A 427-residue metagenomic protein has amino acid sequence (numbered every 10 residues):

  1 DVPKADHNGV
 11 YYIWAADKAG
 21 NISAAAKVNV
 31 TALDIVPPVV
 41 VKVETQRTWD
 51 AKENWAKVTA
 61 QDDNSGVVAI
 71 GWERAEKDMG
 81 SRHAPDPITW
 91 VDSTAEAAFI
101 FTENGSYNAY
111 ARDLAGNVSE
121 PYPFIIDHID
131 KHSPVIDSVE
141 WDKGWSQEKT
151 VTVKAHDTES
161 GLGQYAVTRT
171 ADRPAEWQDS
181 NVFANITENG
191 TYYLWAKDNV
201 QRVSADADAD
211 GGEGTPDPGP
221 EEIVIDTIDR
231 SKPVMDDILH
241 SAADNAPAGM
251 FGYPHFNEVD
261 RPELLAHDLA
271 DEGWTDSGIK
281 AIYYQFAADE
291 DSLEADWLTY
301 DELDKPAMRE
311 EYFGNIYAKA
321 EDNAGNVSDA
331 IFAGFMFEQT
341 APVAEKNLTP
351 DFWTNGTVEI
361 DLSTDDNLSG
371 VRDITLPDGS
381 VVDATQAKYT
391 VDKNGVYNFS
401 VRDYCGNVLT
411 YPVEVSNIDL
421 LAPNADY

Functional and structural regions predicted by a protein language model:
D1-Y427: Low-complexity, disordered linker/stalk regions enriched in Pro/Thr/Ser/Gly
